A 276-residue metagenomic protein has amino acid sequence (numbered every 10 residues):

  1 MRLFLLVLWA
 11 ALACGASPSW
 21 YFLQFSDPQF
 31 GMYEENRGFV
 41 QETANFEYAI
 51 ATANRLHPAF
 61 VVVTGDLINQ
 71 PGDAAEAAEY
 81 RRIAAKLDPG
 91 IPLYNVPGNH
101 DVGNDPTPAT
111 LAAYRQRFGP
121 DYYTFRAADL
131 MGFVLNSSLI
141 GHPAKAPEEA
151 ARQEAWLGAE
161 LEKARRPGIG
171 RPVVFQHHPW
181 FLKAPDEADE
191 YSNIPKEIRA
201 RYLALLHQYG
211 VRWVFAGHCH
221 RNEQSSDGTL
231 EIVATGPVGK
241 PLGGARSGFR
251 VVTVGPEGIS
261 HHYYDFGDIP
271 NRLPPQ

Functional and structural regions predicted by a protein language model:
L3-L12: Sec-dependent N-terminal signal peptides
C14-A77: N-terminal active-site segment of His-dependent metallophosphoesterases
F22-Q24, V62, G132-V134, V173-F175 (+1 more regions): Structural motif
D27, G65-D66, G98-N99, H177 (+1 more regions): Active-site glycine-centered loops adjacent to acidic/histidine catalytic or metal-binding residues that shape
F30, I68-N69, D101, W180 (+1 more regions): Short active-site segment of divalent metal-dependent hydrolases/proteases that encodes the spacing between
N36, D73-R171, D189-S192, K196-Q208 (+3 more regions): Extended active-site neighborhood of metal-dependent phosphoesterases/phosphodiesterases
A164-A184: Short acidic, glycine-rich surface-loop motifs adjacent to enzyme active sites
V173-W180, R212-N222: Histidine-centered catalytic micro-motifs
